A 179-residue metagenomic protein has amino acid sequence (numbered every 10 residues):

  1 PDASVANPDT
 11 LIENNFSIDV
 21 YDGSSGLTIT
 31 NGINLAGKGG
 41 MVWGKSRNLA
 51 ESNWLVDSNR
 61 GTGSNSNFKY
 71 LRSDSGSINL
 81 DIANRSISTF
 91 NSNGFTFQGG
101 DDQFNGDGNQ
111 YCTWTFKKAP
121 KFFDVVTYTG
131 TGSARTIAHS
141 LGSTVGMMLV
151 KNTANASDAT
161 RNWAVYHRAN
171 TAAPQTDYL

Functional and structural regions predicted by a protein language model:
P1-L179: Surface-exposed molecular-recognition determinants
